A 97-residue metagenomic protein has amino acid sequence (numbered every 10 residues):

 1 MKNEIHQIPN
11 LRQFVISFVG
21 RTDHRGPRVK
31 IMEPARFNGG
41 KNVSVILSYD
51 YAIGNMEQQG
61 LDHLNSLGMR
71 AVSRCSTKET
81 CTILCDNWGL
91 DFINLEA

Functional and structural regions predicted by a protein language model:
M1-A97: Catalytic phosphate/metal-binding cores of nucleic-acid and nucleotide-processing enzymes, i.e., regions that mediate
